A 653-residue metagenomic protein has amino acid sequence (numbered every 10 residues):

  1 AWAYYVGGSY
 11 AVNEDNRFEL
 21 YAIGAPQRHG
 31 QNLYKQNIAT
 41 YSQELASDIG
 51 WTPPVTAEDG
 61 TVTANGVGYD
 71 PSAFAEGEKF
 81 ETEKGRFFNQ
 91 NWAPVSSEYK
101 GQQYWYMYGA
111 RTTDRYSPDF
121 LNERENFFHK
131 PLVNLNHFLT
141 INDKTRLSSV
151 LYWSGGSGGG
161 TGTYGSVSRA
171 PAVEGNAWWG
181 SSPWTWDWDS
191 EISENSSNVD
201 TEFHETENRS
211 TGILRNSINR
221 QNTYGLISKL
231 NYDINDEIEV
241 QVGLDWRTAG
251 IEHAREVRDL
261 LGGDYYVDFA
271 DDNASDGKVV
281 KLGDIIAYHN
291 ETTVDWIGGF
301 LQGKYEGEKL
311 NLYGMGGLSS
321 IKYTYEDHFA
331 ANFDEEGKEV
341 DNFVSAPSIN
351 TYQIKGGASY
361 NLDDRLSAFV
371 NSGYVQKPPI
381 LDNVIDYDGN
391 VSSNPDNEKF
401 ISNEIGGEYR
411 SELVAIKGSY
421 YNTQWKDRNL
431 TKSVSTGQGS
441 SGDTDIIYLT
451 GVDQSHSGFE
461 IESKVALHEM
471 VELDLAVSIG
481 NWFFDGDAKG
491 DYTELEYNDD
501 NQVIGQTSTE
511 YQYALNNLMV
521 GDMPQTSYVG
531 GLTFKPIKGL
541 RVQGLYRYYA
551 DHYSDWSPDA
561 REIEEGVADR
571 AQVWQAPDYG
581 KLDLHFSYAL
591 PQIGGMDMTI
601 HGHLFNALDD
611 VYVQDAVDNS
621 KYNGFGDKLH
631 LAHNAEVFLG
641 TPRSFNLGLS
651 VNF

Functional and structural regions predicted by a protein language model:
D15-L20, K144-L147, E237-V240, K309-G314 (+5 more regions): Repeated loop/turn-to-beta-strand initiation elements of outer-membrane beta-barrel proteins
R17-N136, T161-R215, S433: Acidic/polar loop-and-plug regions of large Gram-negative outer-membrane beta-barrel proteins
G24-R28, W153-S157, W246-E252, G307-K309 (+10 more regions): Transmembrane beta-strands of outer-membrane beta-barrel pores
S117-G162, S210-Q241, E252-H253, D284-N311 (+12 more regions): Outer-membrane beta-barrel transmembrane strands
I213, E239-D363, I385, A476 (+3 more regions): Signature of Gram-negative outer-membrane beta-barrel scaffolds
D236, K309, N422-Q424, I447-D559 (+1 more regions): Gram-negative outer-membrane beta-barrel transporters
K322-Y323, D327-E335, A346, Y360-E404 (+5 more regions): Surface-exposed extracellular loop regions of Gram-negative outer-membrane beta-barrel proteins, predominantly
L473, G539, Y548-E562, Y588-F653: C-terminal beta-signal and adjacent terminal beta-strands/loops of Gram-negative outer-membrane beta-barrel proteins
